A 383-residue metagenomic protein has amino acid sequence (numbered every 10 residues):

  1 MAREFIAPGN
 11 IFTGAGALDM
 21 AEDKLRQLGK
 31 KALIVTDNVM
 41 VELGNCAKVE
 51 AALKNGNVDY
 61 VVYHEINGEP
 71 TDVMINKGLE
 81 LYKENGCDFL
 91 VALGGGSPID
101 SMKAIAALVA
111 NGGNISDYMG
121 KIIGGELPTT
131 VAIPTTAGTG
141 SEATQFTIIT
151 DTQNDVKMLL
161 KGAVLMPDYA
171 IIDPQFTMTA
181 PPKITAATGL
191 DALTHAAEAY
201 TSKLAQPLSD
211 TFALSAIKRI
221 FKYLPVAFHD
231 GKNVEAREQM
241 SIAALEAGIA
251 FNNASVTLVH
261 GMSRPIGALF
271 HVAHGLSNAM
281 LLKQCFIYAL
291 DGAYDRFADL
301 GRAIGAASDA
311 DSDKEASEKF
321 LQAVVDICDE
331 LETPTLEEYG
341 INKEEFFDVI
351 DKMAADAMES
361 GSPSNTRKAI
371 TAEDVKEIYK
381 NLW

Functional and structural regions predicted by a protein language model:
M1-F89, L336: ATP/NTP phosphate-donor binding region
P8-G9, G14-G16, T36-N38, I66 (+9 more regions): Fold-independent oxyanion-binding glycine-rich loops and adjacent beta-strand/coil segments at enzyme active sites
L18-A21, E42-N45, D72, S97-K103 (+3 more regions): Short glycine/serine/threonine-rich phosphate/pyrophosphate-binding segments that cradle anionic phosphate groups
A51, F146-A254, T366, E373: Carboxylate- and glycine-rich phosphate/diphosphate-binding segment that chelates Mg2+/Mn2+
V73-Q175: Glycine/threonine-rich beta-strand-loop-alpha-helix active-site module that forms ligand/phosphate-binding
V164, F297, A307-W383: C-terminal charged capping/lid subdomain of soluble metabolic enzymes
A199-D326: Active-site segments that bind and position negatively charged phosphate/pyrophosphate groups
